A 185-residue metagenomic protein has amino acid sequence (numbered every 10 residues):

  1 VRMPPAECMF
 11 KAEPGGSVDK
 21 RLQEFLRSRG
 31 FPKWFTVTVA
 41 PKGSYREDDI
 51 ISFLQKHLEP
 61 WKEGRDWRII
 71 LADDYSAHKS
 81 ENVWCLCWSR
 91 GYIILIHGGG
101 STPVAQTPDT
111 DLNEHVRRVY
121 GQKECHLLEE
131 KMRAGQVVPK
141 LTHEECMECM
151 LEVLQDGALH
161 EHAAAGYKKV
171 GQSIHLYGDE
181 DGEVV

Functional and structural regions predicted by a protein language model:
V1-V185: RecA-like helicase/translocase P-loop NTPase motor core
